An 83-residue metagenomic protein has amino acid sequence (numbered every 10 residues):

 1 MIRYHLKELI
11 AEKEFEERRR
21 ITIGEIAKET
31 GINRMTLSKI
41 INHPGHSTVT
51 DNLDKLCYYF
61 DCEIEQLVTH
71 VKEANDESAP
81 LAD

Functional and structural regions predicted by a protein language model:
M1-E25: A short, Lys/Arg-rich alpha-helix, primarily the initiator
R18, G45-T48, Y59: Helix-turn-helix/winged-helix DNA-binding modules
G31-T48: Recognition helix of helix-turn-helix/homeodomain-like DNA-binding domains that insert into the DNA major groove
K39, H43, K55, E73: Alpha-helical DNA-recognition elements
D51-Q66: DNA major-groove recognition helix of helix-turn-helix/homeodomain DNA-binding modules
V68-D83: Short, charged recognition helix plus adjacent turn of helix-turn-helix-like nucleic-acid-binding domains
